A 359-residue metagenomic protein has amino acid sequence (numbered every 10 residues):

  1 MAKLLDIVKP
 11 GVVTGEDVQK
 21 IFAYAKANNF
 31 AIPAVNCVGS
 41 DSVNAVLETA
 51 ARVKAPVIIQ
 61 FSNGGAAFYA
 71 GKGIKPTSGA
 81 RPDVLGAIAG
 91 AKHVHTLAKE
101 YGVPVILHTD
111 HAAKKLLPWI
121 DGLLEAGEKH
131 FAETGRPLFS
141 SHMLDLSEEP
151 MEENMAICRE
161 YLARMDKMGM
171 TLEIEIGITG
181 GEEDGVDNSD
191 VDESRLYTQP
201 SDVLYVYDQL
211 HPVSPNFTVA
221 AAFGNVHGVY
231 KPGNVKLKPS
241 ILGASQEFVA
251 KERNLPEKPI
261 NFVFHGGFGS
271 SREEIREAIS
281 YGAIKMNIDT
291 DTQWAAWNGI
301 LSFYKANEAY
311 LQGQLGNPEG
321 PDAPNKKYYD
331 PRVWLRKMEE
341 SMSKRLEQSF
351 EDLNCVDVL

Functional and structural regions predicted by a protein language model:
M1-P33: N-terminal amphipathic alpha-helix/helix-capping segment at the start of soluble metabolic enzymes
V13-Y24, S40-A80, V84-G102, A113-K258 (+2 more regions): Alpha/beta enzyme core
I32-P33, M168-E175, P212-T218, N254-I260 (+3 more regions): Flexible, glycine/charged-enriched surface loops at secondary-structure junctions
A34-N36, P56-Q60, I106-H108: Short, conserved beta-strand segments within well-ordered enzyme catalytic domains that often line or immediately flank
N36, A80, E193-L196, V235 (+4 more regions): Hydrophobic alpha-helical scaffolding
C37, L107-A113, I260-S270: Glycine-rich beta-to-alpha transition loops that act as phosphate-gripper elements at the mouths of alpha/beta enzyme
A98-K99, K231, I241, S245 (+1 more regions): Catalytic-face loop-and-helix region of soluble metabolic enzyme cores
K305-L359: Extended, intrinsically disordered, low-complexity segments
